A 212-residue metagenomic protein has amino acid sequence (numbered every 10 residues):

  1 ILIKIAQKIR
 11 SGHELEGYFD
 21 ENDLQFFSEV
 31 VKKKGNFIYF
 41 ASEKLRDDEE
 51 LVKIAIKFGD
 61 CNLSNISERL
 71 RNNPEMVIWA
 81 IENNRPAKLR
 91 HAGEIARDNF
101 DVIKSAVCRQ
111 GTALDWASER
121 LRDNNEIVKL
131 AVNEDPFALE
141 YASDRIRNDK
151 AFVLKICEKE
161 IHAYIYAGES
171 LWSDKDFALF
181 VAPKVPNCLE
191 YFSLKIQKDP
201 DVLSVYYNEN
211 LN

Functional and structural regions predicted by a protein language model:
I1-N212: Non-catalytic tandem-repeat scaffold regions and their flanking low-complexity/translocation tails
